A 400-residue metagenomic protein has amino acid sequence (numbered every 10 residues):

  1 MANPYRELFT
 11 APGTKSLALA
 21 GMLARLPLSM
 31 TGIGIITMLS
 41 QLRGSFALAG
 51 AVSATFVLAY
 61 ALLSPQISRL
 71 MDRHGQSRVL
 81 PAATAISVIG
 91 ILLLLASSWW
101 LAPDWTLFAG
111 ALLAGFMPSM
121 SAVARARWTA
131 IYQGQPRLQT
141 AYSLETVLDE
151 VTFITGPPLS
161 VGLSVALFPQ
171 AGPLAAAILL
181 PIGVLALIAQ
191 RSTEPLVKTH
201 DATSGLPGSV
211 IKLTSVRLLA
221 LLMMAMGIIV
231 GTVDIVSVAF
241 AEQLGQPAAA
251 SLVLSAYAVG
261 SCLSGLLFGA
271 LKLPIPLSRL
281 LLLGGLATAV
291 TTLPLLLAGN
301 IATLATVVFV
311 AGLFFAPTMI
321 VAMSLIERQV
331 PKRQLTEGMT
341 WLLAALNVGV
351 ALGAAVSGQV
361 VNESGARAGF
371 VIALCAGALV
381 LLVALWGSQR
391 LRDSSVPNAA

Functional and structural regions predicted by a protein language model:
A2-A61, V210-V253: Helix-loop boundary and gating motifs at the non-cytosolic
M22, P103-M120, M224, L304-P317: Hydrophobic core of transmembrane alpha-helices in multi-pass small-molecule transporters, especially MFS/SLC-type
L63-Q76, S164, S264-L277, V361: Helix-to-loop junctions at the C-terminal end of transmembrane segments in multipass secondary transporters
A85-L101, A287-G299: C-terminal ends and interior cores of transmembrane alpha-helices in multi-pass membrane transporters/permeases
A111-V151: Cytoplasmic helix-loop-helix junction between adjacent transmembrane helices in 12-TM secondary transporters
P118-Y132, S237, P317-V330: Intracellular juxtamembrane helix-capping segments at the cytosolic ends of symmetry-related transmembrane helices
R279-A322: C-terminal transmembrane helical hairpin of 12-TM major facilitator-type secondary transporters
R333-S364: A late C-terminal transmembrane helix in Major Facilitator Superfamily
